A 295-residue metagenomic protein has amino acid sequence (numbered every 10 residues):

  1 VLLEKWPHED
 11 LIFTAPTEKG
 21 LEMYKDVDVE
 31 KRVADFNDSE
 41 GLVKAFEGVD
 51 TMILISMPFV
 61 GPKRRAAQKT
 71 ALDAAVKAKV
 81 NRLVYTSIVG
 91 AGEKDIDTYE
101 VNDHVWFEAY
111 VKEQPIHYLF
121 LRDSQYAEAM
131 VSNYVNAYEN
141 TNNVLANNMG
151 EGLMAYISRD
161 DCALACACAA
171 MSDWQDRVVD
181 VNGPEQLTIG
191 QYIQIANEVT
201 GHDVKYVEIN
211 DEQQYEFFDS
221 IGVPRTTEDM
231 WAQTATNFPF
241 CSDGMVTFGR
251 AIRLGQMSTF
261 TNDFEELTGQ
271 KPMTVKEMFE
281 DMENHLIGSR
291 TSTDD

Functional and structural regions predicted by a protein language model:
V1-L21, N37-E40, A45-E47, P58-A66 (+4 more regions): Oxidoreductase cofactor-interface core, primarily capturing Rossmann-like NAD(P)-dependent enzymes
F13, E212-D295: A hydrophobic C-terminal alpha-helical subdomain
Y24-D38: Rossmann-fold cofactor-recognition segment
V29, T51, M171, G201 (+2 more regions): Residue-level marker of structural boundaries
K31, R82-L83: A short hydrophobic/small-residue beta-strand
T51-I55, Y85: Redox-cofactor binding/interface segments in oxidoreductases and associated redox assembly factors
K69: Conserved N-proximal alpha/beta basic substrate-recognition cap immediately N-terminal to, or forming the N-lobe
